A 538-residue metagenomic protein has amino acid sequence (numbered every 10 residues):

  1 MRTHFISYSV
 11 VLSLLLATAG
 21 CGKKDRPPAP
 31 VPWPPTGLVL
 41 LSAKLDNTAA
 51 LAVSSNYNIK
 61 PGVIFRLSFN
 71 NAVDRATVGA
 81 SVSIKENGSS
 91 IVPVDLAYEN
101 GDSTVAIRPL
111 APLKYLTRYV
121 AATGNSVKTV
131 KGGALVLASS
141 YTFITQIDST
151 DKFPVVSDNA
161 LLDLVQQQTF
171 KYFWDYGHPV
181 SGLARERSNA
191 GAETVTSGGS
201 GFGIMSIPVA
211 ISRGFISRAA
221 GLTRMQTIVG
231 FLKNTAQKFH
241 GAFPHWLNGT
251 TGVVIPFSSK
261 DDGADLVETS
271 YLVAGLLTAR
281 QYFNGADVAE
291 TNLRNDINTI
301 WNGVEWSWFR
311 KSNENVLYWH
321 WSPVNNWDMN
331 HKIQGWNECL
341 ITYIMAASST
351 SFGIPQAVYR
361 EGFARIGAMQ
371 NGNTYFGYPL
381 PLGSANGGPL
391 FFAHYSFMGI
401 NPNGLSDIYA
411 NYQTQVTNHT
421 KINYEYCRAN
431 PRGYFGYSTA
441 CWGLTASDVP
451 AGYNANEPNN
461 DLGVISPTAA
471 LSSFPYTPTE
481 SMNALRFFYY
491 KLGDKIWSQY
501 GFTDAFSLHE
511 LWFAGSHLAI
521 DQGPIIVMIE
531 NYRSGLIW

Functional and structural regions predicted by a protein language model:
M1-V10: Bacterial N-terminal signal peptides that target proteins for export
R2, I59-K60, I64, D74 (+3 more regions): Poly-acidic low-complexity segments
S7, N56, R118, S140 (+2 more regions): Intrinsically disordered, low-complexity N-terminal regions enriched in serine/proline/glycine with scattered basic
A17-G20: C-terminal motif of bacterial Sec signal peptides marking the signal peptidase cleavage site
D25-T150: Acidic, low-complexity Ser/Thr/Gly/Pro-rich repeat segments typical of extracellular/periplasmic and surface-exposed
D148-W538: Ser/Thr/Asn(+Pro)-rich, low-complexity disordered segments
